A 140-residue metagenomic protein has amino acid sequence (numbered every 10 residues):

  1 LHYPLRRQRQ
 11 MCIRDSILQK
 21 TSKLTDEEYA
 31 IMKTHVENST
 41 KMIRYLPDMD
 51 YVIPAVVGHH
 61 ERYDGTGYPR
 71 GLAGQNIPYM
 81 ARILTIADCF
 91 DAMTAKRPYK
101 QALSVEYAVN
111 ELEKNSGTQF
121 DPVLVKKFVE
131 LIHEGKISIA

Functional and structural regions predicted by a protein language model:
L1-R9, I13: Single conserved hydrophobic/aromatic residue that forms the stacking wall/gate of nucleotide- or nucleobase-binding
Q10-V125: Alpha-helical scaffolding flanking metal-ion-dependent phosphate/phosphodiester catalytic sites
F128-I132: Alpha-helical interaction/regulatory segments in DNA maintenance proteins
E134-A140: Intrinsically disordered or compositionally simple regulatory linkers and C-terminal tails in signal-transduction
